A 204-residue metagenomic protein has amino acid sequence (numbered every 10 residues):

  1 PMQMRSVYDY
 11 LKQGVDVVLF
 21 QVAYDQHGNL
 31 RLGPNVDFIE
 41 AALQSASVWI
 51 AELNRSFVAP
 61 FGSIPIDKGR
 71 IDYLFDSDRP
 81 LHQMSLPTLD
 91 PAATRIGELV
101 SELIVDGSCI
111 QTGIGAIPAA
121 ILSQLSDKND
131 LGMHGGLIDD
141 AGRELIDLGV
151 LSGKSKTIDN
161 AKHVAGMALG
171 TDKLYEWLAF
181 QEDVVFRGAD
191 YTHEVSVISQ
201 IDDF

Functional and structural regions predicted by a protein language model:
P1-F204: Conserved alpha/beta enzyme-core scaffold
